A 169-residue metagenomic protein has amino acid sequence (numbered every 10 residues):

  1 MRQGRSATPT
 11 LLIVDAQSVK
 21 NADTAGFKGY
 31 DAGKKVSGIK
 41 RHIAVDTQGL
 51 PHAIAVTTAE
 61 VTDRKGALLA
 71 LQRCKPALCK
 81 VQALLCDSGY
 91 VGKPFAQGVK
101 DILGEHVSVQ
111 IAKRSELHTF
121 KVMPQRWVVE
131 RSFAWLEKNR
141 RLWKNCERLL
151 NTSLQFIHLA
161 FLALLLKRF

Functional and structural regions predicted by a protein language model:
M1-K28, V45-D46: Active-site- or DNA-interface-adjacent structural scaffold in DNA-acting proteins
D15, I43, G49, A67 (+5 more regions): Mobile genetic element proteins and their domesticated derivatives, centered on retroelements and DNA transposons
D31-K34: Short Gly/Pro-enriched turn/cap motifs at secondary-structure boundaries
G38-H42: Short glycine-rich loop/turn motifs
A55-P76: Active-site beta-loop-alpha junctions of metal-dependent nucleic acid enzymes, especially the RNase H-like/DDE
E60, C79-S153: Helix-centered, glycine/charged polyanion-binding patches within enzymatic domains that contact phosphate-containing
F156-F169: Charged phosphate-binding loop/patch that engages nucleotide di/tri-phosphates or the phosphate backbone of nucleic
